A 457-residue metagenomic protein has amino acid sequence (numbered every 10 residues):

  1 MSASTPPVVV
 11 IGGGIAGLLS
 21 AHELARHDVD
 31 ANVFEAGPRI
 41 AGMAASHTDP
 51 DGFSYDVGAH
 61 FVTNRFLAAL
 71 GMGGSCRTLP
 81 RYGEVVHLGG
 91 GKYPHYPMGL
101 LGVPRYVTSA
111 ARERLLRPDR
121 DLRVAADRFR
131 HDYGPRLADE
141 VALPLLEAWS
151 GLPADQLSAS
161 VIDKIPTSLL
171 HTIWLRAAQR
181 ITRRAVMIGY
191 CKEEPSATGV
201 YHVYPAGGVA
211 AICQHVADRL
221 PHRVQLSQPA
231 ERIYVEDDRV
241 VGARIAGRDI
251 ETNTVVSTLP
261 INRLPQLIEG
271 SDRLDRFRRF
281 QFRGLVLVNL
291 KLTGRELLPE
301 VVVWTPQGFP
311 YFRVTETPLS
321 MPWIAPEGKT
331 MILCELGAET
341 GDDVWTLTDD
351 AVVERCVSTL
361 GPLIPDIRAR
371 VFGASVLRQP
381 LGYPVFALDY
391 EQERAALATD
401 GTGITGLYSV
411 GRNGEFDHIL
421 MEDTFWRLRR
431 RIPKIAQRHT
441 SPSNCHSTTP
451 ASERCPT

Functional and structural regions predicted by a protein language model:
P6-V33: N-terminal Rossmann-like FAD-binding beta1-loop-alpha1 element of flavoenzymes
A16, R39, N262: Conserved Rossmann-like nucleotide-cofactor binding loop
A25-T48: Glycine-rich FAD pyrophosphate-binding loop
H27, P229-L333, G337-T346, D350 (+3 more regions): Mid-domain catalytic core of redox enzymes that form a hydrophobic substrate pocket/lid adjacent to a catalytic redox
S46, P97-L101, T317, M321-T457: Conserved flavin/dinucleotide-binding core of flavoenzymes
P50-R120, V124, T167: Dinucleotide-binding Rossmann-like beta1-alpha1 core, especially the glycine-rich loop that anchors the ADP
F66-H95, Y133-D139, R219-L226, E231-V241: Feature captures the FAD/FMN-dependent oxidoreductase FAD-binding
L115-R232: Active-site/ligand-binding neighborhood in enzyme catalytic cores
